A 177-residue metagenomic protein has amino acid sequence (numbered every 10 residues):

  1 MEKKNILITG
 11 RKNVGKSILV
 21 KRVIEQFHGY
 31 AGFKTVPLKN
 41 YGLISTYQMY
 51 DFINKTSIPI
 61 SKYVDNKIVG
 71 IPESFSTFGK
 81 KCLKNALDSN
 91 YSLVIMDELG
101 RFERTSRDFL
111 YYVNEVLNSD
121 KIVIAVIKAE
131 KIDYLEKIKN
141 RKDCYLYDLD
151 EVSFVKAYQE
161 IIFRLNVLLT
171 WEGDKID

Functional and structural regions predicted by a protein language model:
M1-K3: Phosphate-binding P-loop
I8: Hydrophobic anchor at the beta1->P-loop junction of P-loop NTPases
R11: P-loop (Walker A) phosphate-binding loop of NTP-binding proteins
K16: Conserved lysine of the Walker
K21-I68: N-terminal phosphate/diphosphate-binding loop that engages ATP/GTP or pyrophosphate donors across diverse enzyme folds
Y30, S92-L93, K121, C144: Conserved acidic residues
N66-E115: Phosphate-binding/switch loop-helix module in NTP-utilizing enzymes
L99-D177: Replace "adjacent to P-loop NTPase cores in ATP/GTP-dependent enzymes" with "adjacent to NTP-binding cores
